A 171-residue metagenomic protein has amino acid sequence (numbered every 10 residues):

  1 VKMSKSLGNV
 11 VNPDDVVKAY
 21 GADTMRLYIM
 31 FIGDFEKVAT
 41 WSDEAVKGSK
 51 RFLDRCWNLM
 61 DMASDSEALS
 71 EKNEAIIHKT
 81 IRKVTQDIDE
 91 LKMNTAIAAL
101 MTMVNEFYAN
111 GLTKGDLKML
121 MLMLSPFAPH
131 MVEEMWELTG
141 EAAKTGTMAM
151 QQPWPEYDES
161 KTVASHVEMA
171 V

Functional and structural regions predicted by a protein language model:
V1-G8, V167-V171: Active-site and channel-lining beta-strand-loop segments that bind or position nucleotide-derived/phosphorylated
D15-V171: Helix-rich, typically C-terminal accessory recognition domains appended to large enzymatic cores
